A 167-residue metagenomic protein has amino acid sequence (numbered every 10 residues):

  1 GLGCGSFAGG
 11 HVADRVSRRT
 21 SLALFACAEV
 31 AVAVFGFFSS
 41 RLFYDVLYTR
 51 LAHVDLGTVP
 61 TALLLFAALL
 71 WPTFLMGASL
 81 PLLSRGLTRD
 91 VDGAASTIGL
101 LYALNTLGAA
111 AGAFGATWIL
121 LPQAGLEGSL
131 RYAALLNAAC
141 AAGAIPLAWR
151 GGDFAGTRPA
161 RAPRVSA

Functional and structural regions predicted by a protein language model:
G1-A167: Alpha-helical transmembrane segments of multi-pass membrane proteins
